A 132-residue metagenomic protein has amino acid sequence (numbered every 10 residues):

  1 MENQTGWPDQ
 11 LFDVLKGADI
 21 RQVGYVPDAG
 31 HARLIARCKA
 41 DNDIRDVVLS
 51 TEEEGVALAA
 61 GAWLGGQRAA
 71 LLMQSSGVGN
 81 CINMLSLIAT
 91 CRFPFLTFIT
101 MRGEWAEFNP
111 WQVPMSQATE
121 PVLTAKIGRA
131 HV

Functional and structural regions predicted by a protein language model:
M1-R129: Thiamine diphosphate
